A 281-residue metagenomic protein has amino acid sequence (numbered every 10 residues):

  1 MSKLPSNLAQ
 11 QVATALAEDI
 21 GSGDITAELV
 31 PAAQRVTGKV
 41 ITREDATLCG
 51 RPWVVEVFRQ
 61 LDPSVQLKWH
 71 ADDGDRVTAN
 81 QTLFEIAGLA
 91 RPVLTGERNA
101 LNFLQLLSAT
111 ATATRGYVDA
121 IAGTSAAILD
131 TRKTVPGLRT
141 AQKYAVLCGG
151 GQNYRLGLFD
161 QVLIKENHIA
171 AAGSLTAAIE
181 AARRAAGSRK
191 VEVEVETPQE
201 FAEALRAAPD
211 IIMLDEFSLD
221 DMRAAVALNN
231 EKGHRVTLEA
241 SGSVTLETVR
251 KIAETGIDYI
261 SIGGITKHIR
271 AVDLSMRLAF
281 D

Functional and structural regions predicted by a protein language model:
S2-A207, I211, R223-L228, T237-E239 (+2 more regions): Acidic/glycine-rich phosphate/pyrophosphate-binding loops and surrounding catalytic core that coordinate Mg2+
E216, G242, G264: Short secondary-structure boundary segments
E231-T237, A279-D281: Short acidic, glycine/proline-enriched helix-loop-strand junctions
G264-D281: Short, charged, intrinsically disordered terminal tails
